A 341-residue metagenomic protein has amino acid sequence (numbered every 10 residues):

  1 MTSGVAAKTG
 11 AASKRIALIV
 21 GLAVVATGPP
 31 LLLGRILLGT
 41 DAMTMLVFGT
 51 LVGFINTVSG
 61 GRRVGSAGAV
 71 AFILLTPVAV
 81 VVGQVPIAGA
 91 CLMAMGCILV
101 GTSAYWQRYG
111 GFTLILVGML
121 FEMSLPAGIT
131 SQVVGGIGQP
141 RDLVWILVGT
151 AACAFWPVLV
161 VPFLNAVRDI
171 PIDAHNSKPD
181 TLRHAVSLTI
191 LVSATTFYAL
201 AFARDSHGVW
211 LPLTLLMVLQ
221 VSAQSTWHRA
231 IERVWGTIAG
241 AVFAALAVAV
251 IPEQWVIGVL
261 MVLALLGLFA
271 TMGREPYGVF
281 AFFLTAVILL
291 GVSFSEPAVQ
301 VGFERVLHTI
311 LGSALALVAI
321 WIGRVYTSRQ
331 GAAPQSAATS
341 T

Functional and structural regions predicted by a protein language model:
M1-G267, T271-F282, G291-T341: Alpha-helical transmembrane segments and their membrane-interface boundaries that form or gate the permeation pathway
